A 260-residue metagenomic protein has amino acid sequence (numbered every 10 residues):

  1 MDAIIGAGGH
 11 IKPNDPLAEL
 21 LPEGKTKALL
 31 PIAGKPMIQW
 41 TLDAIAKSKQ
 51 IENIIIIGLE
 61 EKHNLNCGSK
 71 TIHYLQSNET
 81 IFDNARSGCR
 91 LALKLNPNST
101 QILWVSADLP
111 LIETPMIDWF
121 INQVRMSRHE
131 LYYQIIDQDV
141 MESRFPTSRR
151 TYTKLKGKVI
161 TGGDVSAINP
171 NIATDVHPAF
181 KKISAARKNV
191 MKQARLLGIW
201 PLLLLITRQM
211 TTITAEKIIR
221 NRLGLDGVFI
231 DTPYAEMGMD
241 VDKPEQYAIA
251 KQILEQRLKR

Functional and structural regions predicted by a protein language model:
M1-E23: N-terminal nucleotide-binding beta1-loop-alpha1 segment
D2-I5, K35-T100, N122, M126 (+1 more regions): Conserved N-terminal catalytic core of the sugar/cofactor nucleotidyltransferase
A7, I57-E60, S106, I135: Short beta-strand/turn micro-motifs composed of small residues that flank or help shape donor/cofactor-binding pockets
P16-L17, G24-A46: Short, well-formed alpha-helical segments that are part of the catalytic scaffolds of diverse glycosyltransferases
N98-D108: Short beta-strand-to-loop acidic/aromatic patch adjacent to the donor-nucleotide binding site
E113-N221, T232-E236: Conserved core of the sugar-phosphate nucleotidyltransferase
K243: Short, conserved phosphate/pyrophosphate- and ester-handling motifs at nucleotide-, phospho-/glycolipid
